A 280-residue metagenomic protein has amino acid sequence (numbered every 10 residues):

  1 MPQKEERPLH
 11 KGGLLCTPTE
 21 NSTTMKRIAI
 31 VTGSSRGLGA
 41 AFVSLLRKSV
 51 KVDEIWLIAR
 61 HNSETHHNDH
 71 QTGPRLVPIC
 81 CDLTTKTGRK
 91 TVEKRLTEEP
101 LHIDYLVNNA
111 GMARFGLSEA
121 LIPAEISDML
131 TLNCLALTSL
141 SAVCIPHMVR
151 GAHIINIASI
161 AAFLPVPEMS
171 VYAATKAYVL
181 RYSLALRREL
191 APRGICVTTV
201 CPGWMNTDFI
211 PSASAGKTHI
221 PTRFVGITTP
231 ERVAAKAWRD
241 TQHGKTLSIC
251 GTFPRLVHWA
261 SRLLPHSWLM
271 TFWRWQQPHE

Functional and structural regions predicted by a protein language model:
S35-R36: Conserved glycine-rich cofactor-binding loop
R47, K51-H67: Conserved glycine-rich Rossmann-like NAD(P)H-binding loop of the short-chain dehydrogenase/reductase
N109-R114: Conserved NAD(P)H cofactor-binding loop of Rossmann-fold oxidoreductase domains
L117-S118, I122-S127: Substrate-binding pocket helix/loop in short-chain dehydrogenase/reductase
S141, T175: Active-site helix of classical SDR
S159: Residue(s) in the substrate-gating loop at a strand-loop-helix junction that position the organic substrate next
P192-T252: SDR active-site lid
